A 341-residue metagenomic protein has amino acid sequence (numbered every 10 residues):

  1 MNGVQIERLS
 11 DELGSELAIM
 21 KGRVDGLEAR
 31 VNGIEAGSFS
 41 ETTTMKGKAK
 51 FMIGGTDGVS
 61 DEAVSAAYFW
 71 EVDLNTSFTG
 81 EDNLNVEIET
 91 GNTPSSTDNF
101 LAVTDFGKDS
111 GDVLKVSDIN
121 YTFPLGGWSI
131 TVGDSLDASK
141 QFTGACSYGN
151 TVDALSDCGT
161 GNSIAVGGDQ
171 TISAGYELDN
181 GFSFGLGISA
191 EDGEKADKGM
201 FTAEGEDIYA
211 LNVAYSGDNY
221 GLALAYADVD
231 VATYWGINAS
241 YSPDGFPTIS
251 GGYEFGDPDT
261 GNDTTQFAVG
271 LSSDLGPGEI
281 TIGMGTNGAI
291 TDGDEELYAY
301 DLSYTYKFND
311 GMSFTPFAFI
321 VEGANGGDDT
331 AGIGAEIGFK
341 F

Functional and structural regions predicted by a protein language model:
M1-K140, G144, D153-G193, A203-D218 (+2 more regions): Beta-barrel outer-membrane channel/assembly domains of diderm bacteria
S147-G149: Long, hydrophobic, well-ordered secondary-structure blocks that form the structural core and pocket-lining surfaces
K198: Surface-exposed cleft-lining segments at the edges of enzyme active sites
